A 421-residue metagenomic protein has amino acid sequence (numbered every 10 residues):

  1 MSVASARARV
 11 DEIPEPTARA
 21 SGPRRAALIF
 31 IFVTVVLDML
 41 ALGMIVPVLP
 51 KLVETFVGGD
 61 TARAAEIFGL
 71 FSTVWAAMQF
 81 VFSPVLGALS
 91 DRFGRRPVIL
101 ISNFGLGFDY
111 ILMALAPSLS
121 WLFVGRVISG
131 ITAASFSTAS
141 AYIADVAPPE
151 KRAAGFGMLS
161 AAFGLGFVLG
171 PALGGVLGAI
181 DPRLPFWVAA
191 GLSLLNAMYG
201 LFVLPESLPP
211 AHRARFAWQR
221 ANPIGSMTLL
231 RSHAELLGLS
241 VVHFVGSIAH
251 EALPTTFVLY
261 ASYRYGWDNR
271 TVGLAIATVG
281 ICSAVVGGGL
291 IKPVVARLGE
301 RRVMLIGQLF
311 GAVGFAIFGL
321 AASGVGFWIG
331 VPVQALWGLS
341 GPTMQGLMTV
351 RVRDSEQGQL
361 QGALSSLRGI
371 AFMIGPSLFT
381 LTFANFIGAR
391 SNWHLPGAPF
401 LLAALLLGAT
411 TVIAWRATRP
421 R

Functional and structural regions predicted by a protein language model:
E12-R25, P205-V242, R264: Juxtamembrane intracellular "pre-TM" segments in multi-pass secondary transporters
P47-A65, T255-V272: Short amphipathic helix-loop junctions that connect adjacent transmembrane helices in Major Facilitator Superfamily/SLC
F82-G94, V286-E300: Helix-to-loop junctions at the C-terminal end of transmembrane segments in multipass secondary transporters
G94, L115-P117, G266, L320-A322: Helix-breaking motifs and short loop linkers at transmembrane-helix boundaries and internal kinks in secondary membrane
P97-L112, R302-I317: Structural signature of the two symmetry-related core transmembrane helices
G125-G164: Cytoplasmic helix-loop-helix junction between adjacent transmembrane helices in 12-TM secondary transporters
G178-G191, L381-L405: A membrane-interface helix-boundary motif in multi-pass transporters
A197-V203, L401-R421: Multi-pass alpha-helical transporter architecture, strongest for 12-TM Major Facilitator/SLC carriers used
